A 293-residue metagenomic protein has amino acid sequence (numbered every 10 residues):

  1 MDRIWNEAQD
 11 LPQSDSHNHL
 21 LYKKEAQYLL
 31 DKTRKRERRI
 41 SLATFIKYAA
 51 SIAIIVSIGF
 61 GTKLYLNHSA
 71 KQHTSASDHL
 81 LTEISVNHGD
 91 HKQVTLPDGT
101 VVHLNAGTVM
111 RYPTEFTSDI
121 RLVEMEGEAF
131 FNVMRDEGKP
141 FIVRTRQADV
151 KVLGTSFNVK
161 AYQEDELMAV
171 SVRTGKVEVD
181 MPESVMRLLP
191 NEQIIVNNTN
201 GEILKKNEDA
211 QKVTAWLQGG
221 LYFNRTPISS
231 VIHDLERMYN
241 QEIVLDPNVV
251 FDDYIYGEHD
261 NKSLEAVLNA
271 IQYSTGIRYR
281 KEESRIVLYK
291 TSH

Functional and structural regions predicted by a protein language model:
I4, A8-F45: Positively biased amphipathic helices and basic secretion/translocation or surface-docking motifs that either flank
R39-Y48, I54-H293: A residue-level detector for the "anchor" residue at the start of short, highly conserved motifs
